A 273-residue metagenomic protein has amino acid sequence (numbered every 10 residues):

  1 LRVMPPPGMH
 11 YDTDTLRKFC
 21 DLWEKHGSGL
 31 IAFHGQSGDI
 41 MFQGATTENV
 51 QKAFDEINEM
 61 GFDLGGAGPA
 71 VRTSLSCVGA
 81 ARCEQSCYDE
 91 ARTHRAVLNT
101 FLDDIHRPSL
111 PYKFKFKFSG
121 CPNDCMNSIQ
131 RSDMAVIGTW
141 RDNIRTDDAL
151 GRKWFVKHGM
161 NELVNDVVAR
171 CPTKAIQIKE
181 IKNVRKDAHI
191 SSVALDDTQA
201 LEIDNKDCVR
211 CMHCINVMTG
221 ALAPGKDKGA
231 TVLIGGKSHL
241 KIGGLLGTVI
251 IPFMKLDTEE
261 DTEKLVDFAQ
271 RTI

Functional and structural regions predicted by a protein language model:
R2-V164, R170, N183-D187, L195-D196 (+1 more regions): Small-residue-enriched alpha-helical segments and adjacent helix-cap loops that form tight helix-helix packing
Q130-D207, M212-I273: Mobile "lid/hinge" segments at catalytic clefts and subdomain interfaces of large enzymes
